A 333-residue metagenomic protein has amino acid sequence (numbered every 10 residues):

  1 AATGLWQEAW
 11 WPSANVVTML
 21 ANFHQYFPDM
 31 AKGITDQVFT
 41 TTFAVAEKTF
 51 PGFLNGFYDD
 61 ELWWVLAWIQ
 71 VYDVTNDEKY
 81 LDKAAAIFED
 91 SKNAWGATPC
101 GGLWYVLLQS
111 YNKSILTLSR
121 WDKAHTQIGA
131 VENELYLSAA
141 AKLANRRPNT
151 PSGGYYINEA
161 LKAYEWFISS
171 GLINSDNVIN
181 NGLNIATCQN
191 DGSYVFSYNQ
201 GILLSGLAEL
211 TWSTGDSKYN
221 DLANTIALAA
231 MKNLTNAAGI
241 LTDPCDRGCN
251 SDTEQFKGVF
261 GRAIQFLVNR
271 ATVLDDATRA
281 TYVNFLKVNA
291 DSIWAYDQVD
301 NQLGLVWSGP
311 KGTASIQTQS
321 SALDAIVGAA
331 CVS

Functional and structural regions predicted by a protein language model:
A1-D59, W63, V71-V74, Y80 (+2 more regions): CBM-like carbohydrate-recognition segments
F27, T75, A140, R147-T150 (+4 more regions): Long alpha-helical scaffolds in large eukaryotic adaptor/regulatory proteins, encompassing alpha-solenoid repeat systems
Q37-R146: Extended ligand-binding groove/face enriched in aromatic
N133-Y136, A140, A144, G153-L210: Active-site cradle of extracellular carbohydrate-active enzymes
P148-G154, W212-D221, R270-V283: Acidic, serine/threonine/proline-rich low-complexity intrinsically disordered regions
I202-T214, K218-T235: Oxyanion-binding "anion nests"
